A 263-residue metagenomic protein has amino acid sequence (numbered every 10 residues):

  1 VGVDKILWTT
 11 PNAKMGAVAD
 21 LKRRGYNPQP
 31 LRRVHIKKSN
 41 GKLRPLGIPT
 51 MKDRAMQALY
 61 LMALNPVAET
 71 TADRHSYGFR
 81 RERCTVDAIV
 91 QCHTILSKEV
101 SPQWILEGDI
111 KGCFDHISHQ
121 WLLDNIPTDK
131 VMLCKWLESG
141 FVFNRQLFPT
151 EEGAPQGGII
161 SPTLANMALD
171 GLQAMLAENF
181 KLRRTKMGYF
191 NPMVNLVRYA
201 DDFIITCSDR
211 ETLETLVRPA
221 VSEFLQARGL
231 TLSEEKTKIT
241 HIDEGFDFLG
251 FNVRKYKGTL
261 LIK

Functional and structural regions predicted by a protein language model:
V1, M62-G78: Charged boundary/loop elements
V1-M15: Non-catalytic, polymerase-adjacent accessory regions of viral genome-replication enzymes
V3, M62, G108-I110, S208-D209 (+1 more regions): Residues immediately flanking
D20-R24, R74-H75, R80, D87-G245: Conserved polymerase palm-domain catalytic core
P30: Extended, charge-enriched "interface" segments that sit outside catalytic cores
L59-L64, L164-A165: Active/ligand-binding-proximal structured segments within catalytic/core domains that scaffold catalytic residues
D247-K263: Active-site and adjacent loop segments of nucleotide-processing enzymes that use two-metal-ion phosphate chemistry
